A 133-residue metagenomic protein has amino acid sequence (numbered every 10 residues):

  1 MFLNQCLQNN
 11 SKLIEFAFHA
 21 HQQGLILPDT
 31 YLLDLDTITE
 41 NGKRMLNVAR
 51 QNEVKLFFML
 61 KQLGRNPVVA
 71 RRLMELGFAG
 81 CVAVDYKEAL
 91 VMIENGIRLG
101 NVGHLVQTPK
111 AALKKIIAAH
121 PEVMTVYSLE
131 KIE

Functional and structural regions predicted by a protein language model:
M1-I14: N-terminal basic/disordered segments at the start of proteins
N9-S11, L35-D36, G103-L105: A short linear-motif detector with a strong N-terminal bias
L13-L33: Generic N-terminal amphipathic, Lys/Arg-enriched alpha-helix
I14-F18, I38-V69: N-terminal glycine-rich anion-binding loops that anchor highly charged ligand groups
H19, L27, K43, A111-K114: Non-catalytic helical/linker scaffolds that mediate oligomerization, partner binding, and domain coupling around large
L32, D36-T39, Q107, V126: Conserved phosphate-coordination/catalytic loops
F57-E133: Active-site-proximal beta-alpha core segment in soluble small-molecule metabolic enzymes
